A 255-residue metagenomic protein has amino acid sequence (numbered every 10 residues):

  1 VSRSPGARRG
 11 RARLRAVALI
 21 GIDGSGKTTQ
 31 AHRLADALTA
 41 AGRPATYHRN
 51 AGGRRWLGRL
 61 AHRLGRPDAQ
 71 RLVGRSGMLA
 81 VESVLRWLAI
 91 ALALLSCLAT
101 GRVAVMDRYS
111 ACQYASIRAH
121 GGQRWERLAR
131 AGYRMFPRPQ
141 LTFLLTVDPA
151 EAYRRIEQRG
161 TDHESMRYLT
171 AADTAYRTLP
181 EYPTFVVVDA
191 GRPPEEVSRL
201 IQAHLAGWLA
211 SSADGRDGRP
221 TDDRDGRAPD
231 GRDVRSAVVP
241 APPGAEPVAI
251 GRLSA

Functional and structural regions predicted by a protein language model:
V1-A16: Extreme N-terminal, non-catalytic leader segments that precede Walker-type/kinase nucleotide-binding cores
L19: Hydrophobic anchor at the beta1->P-loop junction of P-loop NTPases
I22: P-loop (Walker A) phosphate-binding loop of NTP-binding proteins
K27: Conserved lysine of the Walker
Q30: Hydrophobic positions on the alpha1 helix immediately C-terminal to the Walker A/P-loop
N50-R127: ATP-dependent small-molecule kinase phosphotransfer cores that center on conserved nucleotide phosphate-binding segments
A111-R177: A glycine- and Lys/Arg-enriched "phosphate-lid" helix/loop adjacent to the NTP-binding pocket of small-molecule kinases
A150-A255: NTP-dependent small-molecule kinase module
